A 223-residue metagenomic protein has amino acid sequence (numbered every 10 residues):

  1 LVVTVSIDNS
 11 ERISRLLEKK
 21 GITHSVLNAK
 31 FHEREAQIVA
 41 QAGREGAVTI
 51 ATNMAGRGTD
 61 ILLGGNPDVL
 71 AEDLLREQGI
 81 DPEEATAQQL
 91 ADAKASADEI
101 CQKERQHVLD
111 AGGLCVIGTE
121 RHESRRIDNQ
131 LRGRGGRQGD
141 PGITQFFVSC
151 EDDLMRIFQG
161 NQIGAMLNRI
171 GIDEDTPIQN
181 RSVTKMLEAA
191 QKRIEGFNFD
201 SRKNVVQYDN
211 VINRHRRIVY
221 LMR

Functional and structural regions predicted by a protein language model:
L1-I13: Conserved strand-helix element at the start of the C-terminal RecA-like helicase core
S6-N9, V183-L187, Q207-I212: A glycine-rich phosphate-binding loop feature that marks nucleotide/adenosyl-phosphate handling sites
E18-D200: Conserved phosphate-handling catalytic cores of large alpha/beta enzymes
A189-R223: C-terminal accessory/connector segments of nucleic-acid motor ATPases
